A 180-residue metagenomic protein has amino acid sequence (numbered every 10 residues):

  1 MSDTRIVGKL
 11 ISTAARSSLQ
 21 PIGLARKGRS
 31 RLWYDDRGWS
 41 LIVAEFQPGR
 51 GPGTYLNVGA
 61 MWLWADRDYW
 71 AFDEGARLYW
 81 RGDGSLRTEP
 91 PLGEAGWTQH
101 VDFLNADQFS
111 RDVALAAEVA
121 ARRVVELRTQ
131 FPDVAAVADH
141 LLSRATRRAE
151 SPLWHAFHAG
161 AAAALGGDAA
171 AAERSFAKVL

Functional and structural regions predicted by a protein language model:
M1-V7, W33-L180: Intrinsically disordered, low-complexity regulatory regions enriched in serine/threonine/proline and acidic residues
R5-R26: Amphipathic alpha-helical segments
G28-L32: Acidic carboxylate-rich catalytic motifs and surrounding loops in phosphoryl-/glycosyl-chemistry enzymes
